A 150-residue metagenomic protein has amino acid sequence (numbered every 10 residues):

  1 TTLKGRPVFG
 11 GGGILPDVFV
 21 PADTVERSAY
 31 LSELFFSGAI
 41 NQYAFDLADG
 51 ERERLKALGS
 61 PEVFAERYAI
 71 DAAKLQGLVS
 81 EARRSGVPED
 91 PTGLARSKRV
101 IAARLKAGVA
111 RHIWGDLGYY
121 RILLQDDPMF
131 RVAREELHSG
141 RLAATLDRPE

Functional and structural regions predicted by a protein language model:
T1-E150: Conserved functional hotspot residues or short segments at active or partner-binding sites across diverse domains
